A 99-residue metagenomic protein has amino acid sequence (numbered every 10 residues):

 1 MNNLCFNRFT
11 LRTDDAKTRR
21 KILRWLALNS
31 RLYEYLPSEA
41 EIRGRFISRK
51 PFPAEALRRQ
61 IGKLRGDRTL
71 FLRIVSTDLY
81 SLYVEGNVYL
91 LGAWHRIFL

Functional and structural regions predicted by a protein language model:
M1-L28: Short, extreme N-terminal segment that most often corresponds to the first beta-strand
K21-L99: Charged interaction segments
